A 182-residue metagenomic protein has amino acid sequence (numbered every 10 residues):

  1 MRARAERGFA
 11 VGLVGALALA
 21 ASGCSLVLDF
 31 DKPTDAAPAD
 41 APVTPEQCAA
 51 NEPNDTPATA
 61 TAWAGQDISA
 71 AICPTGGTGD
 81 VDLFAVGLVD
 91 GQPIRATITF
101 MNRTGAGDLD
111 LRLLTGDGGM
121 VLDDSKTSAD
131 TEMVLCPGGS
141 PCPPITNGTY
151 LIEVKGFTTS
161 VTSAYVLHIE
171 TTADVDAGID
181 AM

Functional and structural regions predicted by a protein language model:
M1-S22: Sec-dependent bacterial lipoprotein signal peptides
A21-A50, D117, D174-M182: Ser/Thr-rich, Pro/Gly/Ala-heavy low-complexity intrinsically disordered linkers and tails of secreted extracellular
S25-L26, A70-A181: Acidic, Ser/Thr/Pro-rich low-complexity intrinsically disordered segments
T34, A39-E46, A58, T75 (+3 more regions): Generic low-complexity segments that are intrinsically disordered, proline-rich and/or Lys/Arg-biased
T59-P74: Transition segment at domain starts
